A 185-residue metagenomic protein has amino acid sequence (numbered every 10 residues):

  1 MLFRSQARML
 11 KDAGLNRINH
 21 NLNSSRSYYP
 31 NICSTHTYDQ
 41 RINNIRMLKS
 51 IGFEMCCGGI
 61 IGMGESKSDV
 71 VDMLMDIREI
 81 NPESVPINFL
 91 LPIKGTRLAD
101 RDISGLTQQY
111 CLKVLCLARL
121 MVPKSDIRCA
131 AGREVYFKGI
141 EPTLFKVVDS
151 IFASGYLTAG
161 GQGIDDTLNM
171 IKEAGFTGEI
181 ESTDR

Functional and structural regions predicted by a protein language model:
S5-G14, I140-E141: Distinct, well-ordered alpha-helical segments
L10-R26, I80-P92: Non-cysteine beta-strand/loop elements that form the S-adenosyl-L-methionine
R26-I32, K94-A99: A short acidic, helix-capping loop that chelates divalent metal ions and anchors anionic groups
C33-Q40, E65-D72, D102-Y110: Alpha-helix N-cap and loop-to-helix initiation/capping positions
E54, G58-G59, S68-R78, P86-I87: Conserved mixed alpha/beta catalytic, RNA-binding, or beta-rich assembly cores of soluble enzyme, regulatory
R78-R185: Auxiliary Fe-S-binding modules of radical SAM enzymes
